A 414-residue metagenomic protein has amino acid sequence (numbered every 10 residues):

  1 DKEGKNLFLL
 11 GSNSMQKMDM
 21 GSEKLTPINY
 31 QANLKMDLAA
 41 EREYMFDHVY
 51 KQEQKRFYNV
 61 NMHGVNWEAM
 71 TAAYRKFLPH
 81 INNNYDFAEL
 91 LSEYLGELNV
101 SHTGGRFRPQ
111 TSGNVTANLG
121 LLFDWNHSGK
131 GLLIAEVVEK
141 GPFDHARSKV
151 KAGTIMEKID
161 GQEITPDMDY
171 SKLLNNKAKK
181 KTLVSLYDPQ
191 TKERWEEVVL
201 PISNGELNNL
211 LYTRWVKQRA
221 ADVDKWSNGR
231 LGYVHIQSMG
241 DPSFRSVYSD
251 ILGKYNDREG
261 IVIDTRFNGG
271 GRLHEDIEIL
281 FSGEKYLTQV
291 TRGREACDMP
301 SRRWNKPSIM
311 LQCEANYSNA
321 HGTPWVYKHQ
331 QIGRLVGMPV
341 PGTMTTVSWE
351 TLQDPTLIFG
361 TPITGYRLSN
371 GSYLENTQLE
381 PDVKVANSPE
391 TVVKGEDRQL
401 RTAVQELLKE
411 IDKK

Functional and structural regions predicted by a protein language model:
D1-G105, T377: Sequence signature of WD/YWTD-type beta-propeller architectures
K2, L10, A40-H48, A69 (+13 more regions): Generic recognition of stable, solvent-exposed alpha-helical segments in well-folded globular domains
M18, D124, S185-P189, R367: A generic structural motif
Q54-R56, E157, Q162-E163, D167-T356 (+2 more regions): Cleft-lining beta-strand/loop regions that shape enzyme active-site pockets
L78-K130, E193-Q218, R398, V404-K414: Extended, small/polar residue-biased N-terminal targeting/export presequences and adjacent propeptide/linker tracts
R108-V115, L122-H127, A146-S148, L173-N176 (+3 more regions): Replace "in large, NTP-powered and nucleic-acid-processing enzymes" with "in large, NTP-powered factors and other
N114-D167, D241, T364: PDZ/PDZ-like domain segments forming the peptide/carboxylate-binding groove, activating on the N-terminal beta-strands
E206, F359-G360, Y366-E390: Active-site rim recognition segments
